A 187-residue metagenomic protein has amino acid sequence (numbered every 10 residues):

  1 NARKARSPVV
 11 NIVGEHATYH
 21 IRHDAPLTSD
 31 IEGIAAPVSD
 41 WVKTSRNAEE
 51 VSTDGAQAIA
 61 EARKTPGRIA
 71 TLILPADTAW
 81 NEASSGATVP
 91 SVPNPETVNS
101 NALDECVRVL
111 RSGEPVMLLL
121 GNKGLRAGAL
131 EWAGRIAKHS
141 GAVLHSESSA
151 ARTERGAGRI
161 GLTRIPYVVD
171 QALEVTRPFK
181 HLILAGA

Functional and structural regions predicted by a protein language model:
N1-A187: N-terminal alpha/beta PP-like core and its mobile active-site loop of ThDP/TPP-dependent enzymes
